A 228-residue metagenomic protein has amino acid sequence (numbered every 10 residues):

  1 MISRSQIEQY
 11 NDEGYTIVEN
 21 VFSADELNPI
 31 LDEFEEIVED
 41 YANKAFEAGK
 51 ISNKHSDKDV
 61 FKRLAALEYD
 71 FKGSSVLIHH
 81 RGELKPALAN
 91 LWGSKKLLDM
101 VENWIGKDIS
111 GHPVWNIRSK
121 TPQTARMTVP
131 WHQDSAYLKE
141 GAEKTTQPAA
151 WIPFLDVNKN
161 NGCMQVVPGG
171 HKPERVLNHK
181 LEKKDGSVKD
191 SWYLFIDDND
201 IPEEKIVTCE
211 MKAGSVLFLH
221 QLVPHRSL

Functional and structural regions predicted by a protein language model:
M1-E13, E19-W131: Non-heme Fe(II)-dependent double-stranded beta-helix
E8, V157-P224: Double-stranded beta-helix
L27-N28, K120-T121, E174-R175, R226-L228: Short catalytic/ligand-binding loop motif for oxyanion handling, primarily in non-cytosolic enzymes, centered on
W104, K139-K159, E210-A213, F218: Short, conserved beta-strand element in jelly-roll/cupin
N116, Q133-S135, I152-D156, P168: Short, structured patches in soluble enzyme cores that scaffold and shape functional sites
I117-T128, Y137, N158-K159, P173-R175: Short, well-ordered, mixed-charge alpha-helical segments that flank or form enzyme active sites
T128-A136, L222-S227: Histidine-centered catalytic micro-motifs
S135-E140, E204-K205: Short, P/G- and charge-enriched loop/turn segments at secondary-structure junctions
